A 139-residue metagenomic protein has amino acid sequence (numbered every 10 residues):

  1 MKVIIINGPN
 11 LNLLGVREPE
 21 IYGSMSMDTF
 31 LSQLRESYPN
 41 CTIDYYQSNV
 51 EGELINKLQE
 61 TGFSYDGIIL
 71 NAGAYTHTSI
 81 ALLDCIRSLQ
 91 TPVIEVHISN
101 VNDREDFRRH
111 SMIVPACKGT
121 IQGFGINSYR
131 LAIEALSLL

Functional and structural regions predicted by a protein language model:
M1-I4: Extreme N-terminal starter segment of soluble prokaryotic enzymes
P9-L11, G73-T76, S99-V101: Short glycine-rich anion-binding loops that position phosphate/pyrophosphate groups of nucleotides and phosphorylated
L14-D28: Glycine- and acidic-residue-enriched helix-capping/strand-helix junction motifs
D44-G52: Short beta->alpha junction loops
D44-Y45, I94, D103-L139: Short, glycine-/small-residue-rich phosphate/pyrophosphate-handling segment
E53-K57: Short acidic active-site motifs
T61-I68: Short acidic/histidine-rich motifs immediately flanking catalytic phosphotransfer sites in two-component signaling
S79-Q90: Short Gly/Thr/Asp-enriched flexible loops that form oxyanion-binding sites at enzyme active sites
